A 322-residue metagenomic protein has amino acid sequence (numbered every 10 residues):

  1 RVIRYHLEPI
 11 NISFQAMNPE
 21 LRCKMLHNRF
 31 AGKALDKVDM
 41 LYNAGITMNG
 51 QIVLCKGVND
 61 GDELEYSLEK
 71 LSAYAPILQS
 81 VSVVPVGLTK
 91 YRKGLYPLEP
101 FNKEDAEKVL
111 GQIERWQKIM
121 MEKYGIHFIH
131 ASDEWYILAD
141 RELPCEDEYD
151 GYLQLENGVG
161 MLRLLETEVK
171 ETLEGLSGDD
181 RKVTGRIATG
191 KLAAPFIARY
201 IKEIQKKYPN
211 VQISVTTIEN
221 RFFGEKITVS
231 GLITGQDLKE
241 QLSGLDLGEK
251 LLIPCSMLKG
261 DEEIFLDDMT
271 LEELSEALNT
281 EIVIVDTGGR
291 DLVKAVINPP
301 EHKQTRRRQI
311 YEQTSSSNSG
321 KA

Functional and structural regions predicted by a protein language model:
R1-I77, G87-W116: Conserved Radical SAM active-site core
P9-N11, T47-N49, S80-S82, F128-H130 (+1 more regions): Structural preference for beta-strand elements that scaffold enzyme active sites
Y74, G87-A322: Auxiliary Fe-S-binding modules of radical SAM enzymes
